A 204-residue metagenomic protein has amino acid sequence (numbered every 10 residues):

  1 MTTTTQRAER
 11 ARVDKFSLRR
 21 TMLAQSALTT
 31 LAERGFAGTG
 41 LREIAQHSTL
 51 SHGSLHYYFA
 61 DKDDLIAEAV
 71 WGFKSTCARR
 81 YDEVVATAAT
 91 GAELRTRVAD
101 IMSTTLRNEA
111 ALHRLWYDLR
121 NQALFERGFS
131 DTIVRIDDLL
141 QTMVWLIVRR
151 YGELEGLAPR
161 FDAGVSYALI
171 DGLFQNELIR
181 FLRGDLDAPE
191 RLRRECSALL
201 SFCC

Functional and structural regions predicted by a protein language model:
M1-L18: N-terminal intrinsically disordered/low-complexity leader segments
A11, F16, L31-R34, S51-S54 (+3 more regions): Anionic, Ser/Thr-rich low-complexity intrinsically disordered regions
F16, R20, V70, K74 (+2 more regions): Amphipathic, non-transmembrane alpha-helical scaffold segments
M22, S26-D64, E68: Helix-turn-helix
E68-W71, Y81-L112, P159, A163-Y167 (+1 more regions): Hydrophobic alpha-helical connector segments
A78, E83, N108-Y117, R127-G152 (+2 more regions): Amphipathic alpha-helical packing segments from all-alpha helical-bundle domains
F129-V134, R150-C203: Hydrophobic/aromatic-rich alpha-helical bundle segments in the mid-to-C-terminal region
